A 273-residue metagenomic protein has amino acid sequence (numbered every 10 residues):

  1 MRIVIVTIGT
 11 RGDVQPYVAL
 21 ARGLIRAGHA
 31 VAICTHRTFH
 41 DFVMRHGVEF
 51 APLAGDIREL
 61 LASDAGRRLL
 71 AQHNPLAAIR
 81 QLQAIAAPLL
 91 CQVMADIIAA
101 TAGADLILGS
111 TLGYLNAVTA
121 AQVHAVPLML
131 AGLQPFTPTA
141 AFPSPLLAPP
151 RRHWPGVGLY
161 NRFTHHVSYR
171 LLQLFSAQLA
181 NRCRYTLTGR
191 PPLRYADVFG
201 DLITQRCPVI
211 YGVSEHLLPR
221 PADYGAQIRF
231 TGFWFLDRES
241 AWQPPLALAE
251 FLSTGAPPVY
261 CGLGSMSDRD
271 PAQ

Functional and structural regions predicted by a protein language model:
M1-A51, A102: N-terminal subdomain of nucleotide-sugar transferases
I3, V259-Y260: Hydrophobic beta-strand anchors of alpha/beta hydrolase catalytic cores
T7-I8, G262-S265: Short glycine-centered, acidic/aromatic-flanked micro-motifs in structured strand/loop junctions that mark active-site
R37-P258, S265, P271-Q273: Nucleotide-sugar-dependent glycosyltransferase catalytic domains
